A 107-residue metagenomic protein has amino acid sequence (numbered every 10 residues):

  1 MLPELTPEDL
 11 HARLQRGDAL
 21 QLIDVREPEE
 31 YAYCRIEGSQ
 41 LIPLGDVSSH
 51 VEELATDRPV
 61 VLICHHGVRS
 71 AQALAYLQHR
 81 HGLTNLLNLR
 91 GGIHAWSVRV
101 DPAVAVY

Functional and structural regions predicted by a protein language model:
M1-Q21, P28-P59, V68-Y107: Rhodanese-like catalytic fold shared by cysteine-dependent sulfurtransferases and DSP/PTP-type phosphatases
I63: Short, surface-exposed ligand- or partner-binding patches at beta-edge/loop junctions that are enriched in aromatics
